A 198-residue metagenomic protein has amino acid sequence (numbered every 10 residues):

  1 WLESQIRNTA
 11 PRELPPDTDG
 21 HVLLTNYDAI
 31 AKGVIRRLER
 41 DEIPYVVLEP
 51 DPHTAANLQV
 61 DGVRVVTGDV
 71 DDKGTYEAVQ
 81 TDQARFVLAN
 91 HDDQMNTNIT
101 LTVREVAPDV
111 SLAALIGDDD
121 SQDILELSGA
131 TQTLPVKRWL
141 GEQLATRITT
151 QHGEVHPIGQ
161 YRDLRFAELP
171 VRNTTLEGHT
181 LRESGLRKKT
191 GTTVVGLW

Functional and structural regions predicted by a protein language model:
W1-W198: Cytosolic regulatory regions of ion transport systems
